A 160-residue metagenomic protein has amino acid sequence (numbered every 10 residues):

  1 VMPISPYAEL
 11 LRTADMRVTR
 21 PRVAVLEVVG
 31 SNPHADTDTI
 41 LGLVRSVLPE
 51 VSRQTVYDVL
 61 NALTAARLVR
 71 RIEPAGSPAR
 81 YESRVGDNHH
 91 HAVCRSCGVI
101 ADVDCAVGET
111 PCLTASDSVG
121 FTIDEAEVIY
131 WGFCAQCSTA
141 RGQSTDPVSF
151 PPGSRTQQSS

Functional and structural regions predicted by a protein language model:
P3-A14: Short, Lys/Arg-enriched N-terminal segment that forms or immediately precedes the first helix of a structured domain
V18-R20, S31-D36: Short capping segments at the starts of secondary-structure elements
V23-V28: Pre-recognition alpha-helix immediately N-terminal to the DNA-recognition helix within helix-turn-helix or winged-helix
A35-V44: Short acidic, hydrophobic short linear motifs in intrinsically disordered regions
V56-A66: Basic amphipathic alpha-helical segments that dock to polyanions
A65-S160: Non-DNA-binding regulatory cores of transcription-related proteins, predominantly C-terminal effector-binding
